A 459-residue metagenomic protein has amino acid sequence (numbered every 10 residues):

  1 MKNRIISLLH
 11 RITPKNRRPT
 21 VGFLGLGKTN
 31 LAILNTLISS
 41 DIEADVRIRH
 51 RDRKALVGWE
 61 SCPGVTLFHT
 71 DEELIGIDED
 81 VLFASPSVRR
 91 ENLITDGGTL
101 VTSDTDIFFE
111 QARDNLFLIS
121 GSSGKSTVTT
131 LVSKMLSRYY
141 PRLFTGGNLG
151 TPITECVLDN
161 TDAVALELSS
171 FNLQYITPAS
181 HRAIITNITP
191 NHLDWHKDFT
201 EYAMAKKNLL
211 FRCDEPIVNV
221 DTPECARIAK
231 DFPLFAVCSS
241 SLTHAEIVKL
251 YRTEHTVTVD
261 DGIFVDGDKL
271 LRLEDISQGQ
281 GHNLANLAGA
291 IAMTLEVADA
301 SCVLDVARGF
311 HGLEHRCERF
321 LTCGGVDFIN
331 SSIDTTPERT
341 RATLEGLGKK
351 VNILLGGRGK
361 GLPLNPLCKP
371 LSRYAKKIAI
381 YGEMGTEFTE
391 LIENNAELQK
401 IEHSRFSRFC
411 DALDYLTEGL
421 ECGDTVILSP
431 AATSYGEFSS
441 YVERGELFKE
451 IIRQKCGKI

Functional and structural regions predicted by a protein language model:
K2-S40, A44-L118, R316-E318, C410-E418: Short, basic phosphate-binding NTP loop
R4-T20, I33-T36, R142, R272-K376: Nucleotide phosphate-binding/pyrophosphate-handling subdomain across enzymes that bind or process nucleotide phosphates
L37, L82, I119, N148 (+10 more regions): Residue-level signal for inorganic ion chemistry
V46-R51, I217-V220, L354-L355, Y374-E383: Short internal beta-strands
H50, H69, T102-D106, N219-V220 (+5 more regions): Beta-strand->loop->alpha-helix junctions that form or flank phosphate-binding loops in nucleotide-handling enzymes
D104-G146: Walker A (P-loop) phosphate-binding motif
D159-T243, L271-Q278, G436-V442: Flexible active-site lid/hinge loop adjacent to a nucleotide/diphosphate and Mg2+-phosphate binding pocket
N365-D424, I459: C-terminal helical cap/extension that packs against the catalytic core of soluble nucleotide-cofactor enzymes
